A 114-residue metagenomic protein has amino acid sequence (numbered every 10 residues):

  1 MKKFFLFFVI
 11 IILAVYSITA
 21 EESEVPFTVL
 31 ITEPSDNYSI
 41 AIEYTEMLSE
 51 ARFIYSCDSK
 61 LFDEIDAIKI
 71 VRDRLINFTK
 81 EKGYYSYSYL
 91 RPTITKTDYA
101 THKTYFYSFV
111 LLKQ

Functional and structural regions predicted by a protein language model:
F4-L13: Sec-dependent N-terminal signal peptides
A14-T19: C-terminal segment of classical bacterial N-terminal signal peptides
A20-Q114: Secreted/extracellular ectodomain signature
